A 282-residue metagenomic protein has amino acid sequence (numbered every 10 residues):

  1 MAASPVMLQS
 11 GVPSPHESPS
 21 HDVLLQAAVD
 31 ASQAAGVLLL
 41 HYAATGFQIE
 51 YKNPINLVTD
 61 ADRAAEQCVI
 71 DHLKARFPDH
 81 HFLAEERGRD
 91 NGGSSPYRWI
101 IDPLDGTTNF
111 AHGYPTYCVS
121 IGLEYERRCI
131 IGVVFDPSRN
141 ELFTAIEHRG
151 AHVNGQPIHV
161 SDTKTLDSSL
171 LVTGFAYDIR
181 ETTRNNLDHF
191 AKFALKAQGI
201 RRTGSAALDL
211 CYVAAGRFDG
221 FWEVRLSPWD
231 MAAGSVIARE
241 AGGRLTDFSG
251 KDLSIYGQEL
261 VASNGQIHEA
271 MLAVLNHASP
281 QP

Functional and structural regions predicted by a protein language model:
M1-L104, D252, A273, P280-P282: N-terminal subdomain of lithium-sensitive/metallo-dependent phosphomonoesterases centered on the IMPase/IPPase/PAP
A28, S32-A35, A65, G132 (+3 more regions): Small-residue (primarily alanine) positions within well-ordered alpha-helices, especially packing/interaction faces
A35, L39, D62, L73 (+7 more regions): Residue-level signal for inorganic ion chemistry
E50, N91-G93, E126, T144 (+3 more regions): Solvent-exposed alpha-helices and their adjacent loops that cap or buttress functional pockets in soluble metabolic
D60-D62, E66, E85-E86, D102-D105 (+6 more regions): Acidic active-site catalytic centers that drive phospho-/nucleotidyl reactions and related ester hydrolyses
R76, E124-R128, S138, E147-G150 (+4 more regions): Short loop segments at secondary-structure junctions
G93-N154, S169: DPxDG-like acidic metal-binding loop motif
H159-P282: An extended, acidic
